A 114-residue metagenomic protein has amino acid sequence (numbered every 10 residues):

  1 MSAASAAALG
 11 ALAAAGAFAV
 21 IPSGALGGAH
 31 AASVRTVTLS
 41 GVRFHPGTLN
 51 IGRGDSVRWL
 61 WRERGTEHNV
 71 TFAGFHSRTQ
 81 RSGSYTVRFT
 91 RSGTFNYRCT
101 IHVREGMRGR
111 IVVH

Functional and structural regions predicted by a protein language model:
S2-L12, G16-H114: Extracytoplasmic copper-binding redox domains, predominantly the cupredoxin/blue-copper superfamily
